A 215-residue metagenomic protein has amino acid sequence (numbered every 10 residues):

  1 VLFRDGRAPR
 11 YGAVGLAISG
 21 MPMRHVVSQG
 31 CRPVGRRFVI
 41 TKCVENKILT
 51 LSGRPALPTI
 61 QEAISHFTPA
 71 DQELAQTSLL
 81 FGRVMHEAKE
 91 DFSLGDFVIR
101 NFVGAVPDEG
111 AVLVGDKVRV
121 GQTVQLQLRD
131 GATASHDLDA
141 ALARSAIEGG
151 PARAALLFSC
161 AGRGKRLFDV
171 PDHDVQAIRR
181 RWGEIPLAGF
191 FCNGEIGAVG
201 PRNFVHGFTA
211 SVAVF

Functional and structural regions predicted by a protein language model:
V1-I185, F190-F215: Small-residue-enriched flexible segments
